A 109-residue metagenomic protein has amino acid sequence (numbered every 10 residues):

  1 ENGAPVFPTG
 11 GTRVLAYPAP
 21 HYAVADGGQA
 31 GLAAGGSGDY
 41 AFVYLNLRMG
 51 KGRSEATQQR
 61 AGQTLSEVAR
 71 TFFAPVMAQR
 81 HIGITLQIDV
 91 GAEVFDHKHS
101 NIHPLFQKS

Functional and structural regions predicted by a protein language model:
E1-N2: Low-complexity, serine/threonine/proline/glycine-rich extracellular segments that form mucin-like
P5-V24: Short, glycine- and small/hydrophobic-rich beta-strand elements in well-ordered beta-sheets
G10-V14, P75-E93: A short amphipathic beta-strand at an alpha->beta junction
H21, G52-S54, E93: Generic "edge-of-domain/loop-turn" microfeature
Y22-Q29, V94-D96: Short glycine/threonine-rich loop-to-helix capping motif typified by GTGT followed within a few residues by an Asp-Pro
D26-G28, L32-V76: Mid-chain, well-packed structural core segment of small domains
G50, G62, D89-E93, K108: Mobile acidic interaction elements
E93-S109: Short, low-complexity, polybasic intrinsically disordered segments
